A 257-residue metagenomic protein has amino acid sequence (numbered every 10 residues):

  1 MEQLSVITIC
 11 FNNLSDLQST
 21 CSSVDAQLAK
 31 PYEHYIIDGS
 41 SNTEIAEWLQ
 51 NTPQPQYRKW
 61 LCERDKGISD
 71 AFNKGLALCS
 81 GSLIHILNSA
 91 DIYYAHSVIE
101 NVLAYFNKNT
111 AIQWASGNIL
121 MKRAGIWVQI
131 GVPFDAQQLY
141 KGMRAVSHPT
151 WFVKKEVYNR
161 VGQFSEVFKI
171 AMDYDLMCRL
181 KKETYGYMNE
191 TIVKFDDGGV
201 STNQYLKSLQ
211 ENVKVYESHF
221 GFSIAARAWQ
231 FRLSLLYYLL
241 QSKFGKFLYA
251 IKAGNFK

Functional and structural regions predicted by a protein language model:
I7, Q129-E211, V215: Conserved nucleotide-sugar donor-binding catalytic segment
S22-P31, T52: Short, acidic, metal-binding catalytic loop of nucleotide-sugar glycosyltransferases
K30, D38-W48, N88, I92: A conserved acidic beta->alpha catalytic loop
P31-S40, K59-R64: Short beta-strand/loop segment that forms part of the nucleotide-sugar
T43, D70, D91-Y105: Acidic donor-binding/catalytic loop of UDP-sugar-dependent glycosyltransferases, especially processive GT2
L61-C79: Glycine-rich, basic loop-to-helix element that forms the pyrophosphate-binding segment of sugar-nucleotide handling
I84: Short aromatic/hydrophobic "clamp" motif used to bind/position activated sugar donors
H96-Q129: Conserved donor NDP-sugar-binding/catalytic core segment of glycosyltransferases
